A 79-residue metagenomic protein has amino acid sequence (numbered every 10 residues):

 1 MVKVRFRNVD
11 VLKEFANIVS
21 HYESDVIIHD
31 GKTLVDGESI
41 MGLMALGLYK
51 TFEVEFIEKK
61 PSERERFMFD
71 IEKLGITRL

Functional and structural regions predicted by a protein language model:
M1-F6: Short glycine-/aliphatic-rich beta-strand segments at the starts of folded cytosolic domains
D10-S24, V35-L48, R64, F69: Amphipathic alpha-helical interaction surfaces in cytosolic regulatory modules
V26-H29: Change to "...patches in solvent-exposed regions of secreted, membrane-anchored, or virion-exposed structural
G31-K32, K59: Short, ordered loop/turn segments at secondary-structure junctions
T51-L79: C-terminal structural segments of small proteins and small subunits
